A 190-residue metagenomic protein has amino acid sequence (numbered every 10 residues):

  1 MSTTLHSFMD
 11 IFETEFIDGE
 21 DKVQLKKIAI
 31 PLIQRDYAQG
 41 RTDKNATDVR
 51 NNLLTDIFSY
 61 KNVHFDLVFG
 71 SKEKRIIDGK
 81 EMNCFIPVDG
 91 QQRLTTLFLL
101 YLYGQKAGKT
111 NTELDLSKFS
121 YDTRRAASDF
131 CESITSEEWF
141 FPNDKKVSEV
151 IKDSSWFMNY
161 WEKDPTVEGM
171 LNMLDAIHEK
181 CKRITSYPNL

Functional and structural regions predicted by a protein language model:
M1-L190: Glycine- and hydrophobic-rich flexible loops that cap the catalytic core of alpha/beta enzyme folds
